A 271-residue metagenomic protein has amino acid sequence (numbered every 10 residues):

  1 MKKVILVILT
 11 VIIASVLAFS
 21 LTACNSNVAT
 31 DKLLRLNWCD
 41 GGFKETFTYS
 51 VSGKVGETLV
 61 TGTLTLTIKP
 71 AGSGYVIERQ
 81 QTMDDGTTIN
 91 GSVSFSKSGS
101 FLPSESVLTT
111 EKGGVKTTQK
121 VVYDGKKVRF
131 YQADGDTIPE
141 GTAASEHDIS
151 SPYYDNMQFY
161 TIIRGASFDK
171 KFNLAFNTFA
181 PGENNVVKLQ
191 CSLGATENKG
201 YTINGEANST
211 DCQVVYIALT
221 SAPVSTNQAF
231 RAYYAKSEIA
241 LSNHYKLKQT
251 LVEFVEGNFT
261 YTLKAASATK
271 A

Functional and structural regions predicted by a protein language model:
M1-I8: Positively charged n-region of N-terminal signal peptides that target proteins for export
T10-L17: Core hydrophobic alpha-helical transmembrane segments of single-pass membrane proteins
S20-A23: C-terminal motif of bacterial Sec signal peptides marking the signal peptidase cleavage site
S26-G125, L174-A271: Acidic, serine/threonine-rich low-complexity disordered tracts
F130-T161: Acidic/charged, solvent-exposed loop-and-adjacent secondary-structure segments enriched in E/D, K/R, S/T, and G/P
R164, F172: Anionic-ligand-binding alpha/beta catalytic cores of soluble enzymes and soluble regulatory domains that recognize
